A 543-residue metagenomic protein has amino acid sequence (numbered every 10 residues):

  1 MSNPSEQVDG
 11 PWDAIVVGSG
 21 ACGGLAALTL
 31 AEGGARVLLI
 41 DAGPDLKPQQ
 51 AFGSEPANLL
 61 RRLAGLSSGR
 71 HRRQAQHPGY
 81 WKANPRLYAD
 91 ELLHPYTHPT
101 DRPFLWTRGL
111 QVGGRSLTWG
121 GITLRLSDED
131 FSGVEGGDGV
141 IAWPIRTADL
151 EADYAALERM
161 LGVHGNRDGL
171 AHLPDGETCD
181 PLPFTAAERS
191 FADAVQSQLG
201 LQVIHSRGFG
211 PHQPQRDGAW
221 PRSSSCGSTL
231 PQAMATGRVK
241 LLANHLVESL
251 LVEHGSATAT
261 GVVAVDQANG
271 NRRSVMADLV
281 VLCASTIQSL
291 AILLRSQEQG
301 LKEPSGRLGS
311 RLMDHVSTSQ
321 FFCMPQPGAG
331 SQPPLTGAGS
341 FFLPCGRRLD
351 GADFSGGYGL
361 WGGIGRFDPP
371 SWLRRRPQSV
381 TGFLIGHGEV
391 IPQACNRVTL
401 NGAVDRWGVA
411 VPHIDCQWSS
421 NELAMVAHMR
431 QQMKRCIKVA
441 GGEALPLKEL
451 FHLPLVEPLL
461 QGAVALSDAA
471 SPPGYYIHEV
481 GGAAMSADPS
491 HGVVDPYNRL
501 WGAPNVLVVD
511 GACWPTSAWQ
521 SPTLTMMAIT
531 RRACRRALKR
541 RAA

Functional and structural regions predicted by a protein language model:
M1-P11: A short, basic/flexible loop-to-alpha-helix module at the beginning of a structural domain
A14-L39: N-terminal Rossmann-like FAD-binding beta1-loop-alpha1 element of flavoenzymes
V16, G20-A21, A186, I287 (+1 more regions): Residue-level detector of alpha-helix initiation sites
L30, A89-R108, V112-R115, W119 (+7 more regions): FAD cofactor-binding and catalytic pocket of flavoenzymes
E32, R36-R61, S249-E253, G261-Q332 (+3 more regions): Glycine-rich loop(s) and the adjacent beta-strand/alpha-helix scaffold that form part
L63-A89, P95-L105, L110, G120-R125 (+3 more regions): Conserved redox-cofactor binding core of oxidoreductases
H205-P221, A243, E248-E253, H428-T516 (+1 more regions): A glycine-rich dinucleotide-binding beta-alpha-beta segment and adjacent secondary-structure elements that constitute
T516-C534: A conserved FAD-binding loop/helix module that cradles the flavin
